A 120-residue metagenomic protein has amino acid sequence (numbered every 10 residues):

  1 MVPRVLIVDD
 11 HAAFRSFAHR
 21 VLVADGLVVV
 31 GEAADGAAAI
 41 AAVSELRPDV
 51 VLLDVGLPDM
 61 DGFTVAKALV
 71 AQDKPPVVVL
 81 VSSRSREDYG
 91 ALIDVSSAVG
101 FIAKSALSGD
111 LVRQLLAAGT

Functional and structural regions predicted by a protein language model:
V8-D9, A33, V51: Conserved sequence signature across two-component system core domains
A12-G31: Two-component/phosphorelay signaling modules centered on CheY-like receiver
D35-A38, D61-T64: Acidic catalytic/metal-coordinating carboxylates
L46-L52, L57: Active-site beta3 strand of CheY-like receiver
P58, R86: The feature encodes the CheY-like receiver
G62, I93-G100: As written
F63-K74: Short amphipathic alpha-helix used as the core "switch/output" element in two-component signaling
